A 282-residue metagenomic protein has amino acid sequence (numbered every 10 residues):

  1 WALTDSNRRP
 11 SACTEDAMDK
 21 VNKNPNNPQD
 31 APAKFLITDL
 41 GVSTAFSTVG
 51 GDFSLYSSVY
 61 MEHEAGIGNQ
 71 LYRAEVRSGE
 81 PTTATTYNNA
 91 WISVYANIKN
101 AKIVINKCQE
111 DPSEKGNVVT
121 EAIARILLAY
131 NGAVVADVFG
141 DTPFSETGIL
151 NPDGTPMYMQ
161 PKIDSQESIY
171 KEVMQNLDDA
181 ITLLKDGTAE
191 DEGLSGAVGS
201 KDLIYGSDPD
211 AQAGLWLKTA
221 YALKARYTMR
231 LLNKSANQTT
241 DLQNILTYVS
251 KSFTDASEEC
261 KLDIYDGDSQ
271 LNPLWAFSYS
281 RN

Functional and structural regions predicted by a protein language model:
C13-L71, T85, D111, T155: Membrane-proximal, proline-rich intrinsically disordered regions
D30-K34, G68-N282: Structured, solvent-exposed acidic/aromatic patches
